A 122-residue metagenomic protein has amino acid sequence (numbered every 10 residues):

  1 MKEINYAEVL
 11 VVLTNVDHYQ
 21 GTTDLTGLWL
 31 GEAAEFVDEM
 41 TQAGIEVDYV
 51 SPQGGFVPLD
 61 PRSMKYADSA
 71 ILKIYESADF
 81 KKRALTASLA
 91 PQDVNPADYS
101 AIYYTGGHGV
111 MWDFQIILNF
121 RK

Functional and structural regions predicted by a protein language model:
M1-K122: Extended, subdomain-level signal for the structured scaffold at the beginning of enzyme domains
